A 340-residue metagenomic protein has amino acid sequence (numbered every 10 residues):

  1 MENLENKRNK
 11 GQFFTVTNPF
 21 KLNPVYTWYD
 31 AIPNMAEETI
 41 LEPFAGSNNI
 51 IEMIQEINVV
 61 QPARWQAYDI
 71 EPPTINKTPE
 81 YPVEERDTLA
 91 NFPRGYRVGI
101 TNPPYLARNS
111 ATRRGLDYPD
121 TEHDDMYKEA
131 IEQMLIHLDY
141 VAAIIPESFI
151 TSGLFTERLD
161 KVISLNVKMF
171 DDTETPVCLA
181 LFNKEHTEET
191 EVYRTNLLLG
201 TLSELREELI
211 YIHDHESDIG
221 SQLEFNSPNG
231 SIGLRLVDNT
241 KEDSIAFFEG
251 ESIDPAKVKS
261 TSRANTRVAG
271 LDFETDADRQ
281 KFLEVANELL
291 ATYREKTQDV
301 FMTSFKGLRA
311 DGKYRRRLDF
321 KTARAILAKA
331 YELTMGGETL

Functional and structural regions predicted by a protein language model:
M1-T88, Y314-L340: Class I S-adenosyl-L-methionine
I32-E38, V59-V60, F92-Y96, L135-H137 (+1 more regions): Flexible, charged surface loops at secondary-structure boundaries
I40-M53, A67-E71, V83-L135, Y140-S148: Conserved proline-anchored active-site loop of SAM-dependent methyltransferases that bridges a beta-strand
I54-N58, T78, G153-R158, F282-L283: Short, aromatic/basic amphipathic alpha-helical patches
N76-T88, R97-G99, T156-S164: Active-site regions of enzymes building and remodeling cell-envelope glycoconjugates
H123-L181: Conserved Class I SAM-dependent methyltransferase catalytic core
T173-G230: Flexible, glycine-/basic-rich loop-and-beta segments that form/coincide with the SAM-dependent methyltransferase
L234-L340: C-terminal target-recognition/interaction regions appended to catalytic cores
